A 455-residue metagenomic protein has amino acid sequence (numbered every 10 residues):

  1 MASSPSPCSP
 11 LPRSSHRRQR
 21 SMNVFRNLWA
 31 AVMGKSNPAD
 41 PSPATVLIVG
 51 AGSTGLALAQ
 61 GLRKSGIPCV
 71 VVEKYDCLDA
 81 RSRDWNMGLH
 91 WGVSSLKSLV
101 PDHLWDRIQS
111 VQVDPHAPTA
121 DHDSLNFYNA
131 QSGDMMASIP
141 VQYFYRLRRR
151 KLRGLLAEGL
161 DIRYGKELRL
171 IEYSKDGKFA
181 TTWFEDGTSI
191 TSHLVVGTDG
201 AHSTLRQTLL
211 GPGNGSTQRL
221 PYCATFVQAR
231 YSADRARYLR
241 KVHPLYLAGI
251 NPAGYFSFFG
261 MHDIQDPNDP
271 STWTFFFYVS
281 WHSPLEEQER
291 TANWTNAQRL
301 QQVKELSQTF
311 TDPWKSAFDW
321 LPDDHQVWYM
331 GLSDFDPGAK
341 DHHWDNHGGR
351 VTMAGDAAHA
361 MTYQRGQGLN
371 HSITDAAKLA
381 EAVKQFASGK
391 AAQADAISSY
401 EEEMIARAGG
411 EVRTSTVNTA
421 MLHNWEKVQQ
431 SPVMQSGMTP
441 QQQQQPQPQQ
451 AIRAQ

Functional and structural regions predicted by a protein language model:
P5-L47, I108, H116-T119, S124-G133 (+4 more regions): C-terminal helical "tail/cap" subdomain of flavin- and related membrane-associated enzymes
H16-R17, F25, W29-V46, L89-R230 (+1 more regions): Conserved N-terminal helical subregion
I48-K64, P68, V72, V196-G197 (+3 more regions): Conserved mid-domain beta->alpha element of the FAD-binding
T54, C77, H202: Conserved Rossmann-like nucleotide-cofactor binding loop
L58, R81, Y173, L205-T208 (+1 more regions): Short glycine-/acidic-enriched loop or helix-start segments at secondary-structure transitions that form or flank
K74-L78, R83-M87, G92, K97: Glycine-rich active-site loop/strand segments that organize a redox cofactor
R81-W85, R290-W294, Q364-Q367: Short, solvent-exposed loop/turn segments at secondary-structure boundaries
A157-P322: Conserved FAD-binding catalytic core of PHBH/FMO-like flavoproteins
